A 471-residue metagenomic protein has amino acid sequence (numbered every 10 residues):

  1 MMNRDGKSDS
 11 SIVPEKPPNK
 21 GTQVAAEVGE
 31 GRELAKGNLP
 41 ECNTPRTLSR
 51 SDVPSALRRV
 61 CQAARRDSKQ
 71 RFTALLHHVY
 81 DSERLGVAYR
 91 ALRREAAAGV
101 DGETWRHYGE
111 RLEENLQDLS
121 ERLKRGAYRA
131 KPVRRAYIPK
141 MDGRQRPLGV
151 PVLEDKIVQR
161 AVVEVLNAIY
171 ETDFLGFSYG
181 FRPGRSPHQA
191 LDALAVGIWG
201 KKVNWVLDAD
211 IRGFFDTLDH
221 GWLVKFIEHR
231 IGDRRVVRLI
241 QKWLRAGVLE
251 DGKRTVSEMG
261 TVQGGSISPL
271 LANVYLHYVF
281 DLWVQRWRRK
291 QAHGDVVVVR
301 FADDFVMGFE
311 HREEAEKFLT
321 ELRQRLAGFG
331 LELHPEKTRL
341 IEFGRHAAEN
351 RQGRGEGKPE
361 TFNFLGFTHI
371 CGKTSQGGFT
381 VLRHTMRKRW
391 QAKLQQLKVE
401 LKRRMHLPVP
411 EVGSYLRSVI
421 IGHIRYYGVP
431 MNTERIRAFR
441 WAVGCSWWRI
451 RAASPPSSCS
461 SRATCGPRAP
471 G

Functional and structural regions predicted by a protein language model:
M1-G471: Non-catalytic terminal/accessory segments
